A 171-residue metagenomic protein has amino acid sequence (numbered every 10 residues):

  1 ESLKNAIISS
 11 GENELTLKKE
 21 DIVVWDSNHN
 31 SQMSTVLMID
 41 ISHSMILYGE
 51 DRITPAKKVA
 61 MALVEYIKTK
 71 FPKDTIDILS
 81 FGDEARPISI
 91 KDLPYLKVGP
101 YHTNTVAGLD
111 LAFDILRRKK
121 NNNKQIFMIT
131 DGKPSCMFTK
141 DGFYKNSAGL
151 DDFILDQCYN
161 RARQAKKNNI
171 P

Functional and structural regions predicted by a protein language model:
E1-V36, H43-E50, P72: Acidic, polar low-complexity linker/tail segments
N28-S34, H43-I78, K97-N104, L116-R117 (+1 more regions): …and closely analogous acidic/polar surface helices at protein-protein or active-site interfaces in A-domain-like
S34-V36, N123-F127: Structural motif
I41, G132: Active-site metal-binding loops of divalent metal-dependent hydrolases
P72-H102, D114-K119, M137-G142: Short beta-strand-loop
I76, K124, P171: Hydrophobic anchor at the start of a short beta-strand that flanks the dinucleotide cofactor-binding loop
K119-N121, K133-C136, K140-P171: Von Willebrand factor type A / integrin I
